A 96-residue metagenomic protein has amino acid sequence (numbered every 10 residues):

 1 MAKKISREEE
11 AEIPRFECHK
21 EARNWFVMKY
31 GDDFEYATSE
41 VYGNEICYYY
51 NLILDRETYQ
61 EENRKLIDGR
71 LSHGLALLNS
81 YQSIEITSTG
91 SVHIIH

Functional and structural regions predicted by a protein language model:
M1, A11, Y42, L66-D68 (+1 more regions): A signal for specific C-terminal beta-sheet/loop modules enriched in small/flexible residues with GP/PG/PP motifs
M1-E10, I46-Y50, S83-S91: Short aromatic-glycine-(Arg/Gly/Cys) micro-motifs in beta-strand/loop hairpins
R7, A11-E21: N-terminal export/targeting and maturation segments
E17-D33: A short, charged, amphipathic alpha-helix used as a generic interaction element across diverse proteins
N24-V27, D55-G69: Generic detector of solvent-exposed, compositionally biased contiguous segments
M28-S39, L78-Q82: Short small/polar-residue motifs
Y36-Y59: Short, structured protein-protein interaction patches enriched in aromatics and acidic/basic residues, typified by
E61-H96: Detector for the mature cores of small, proteolytically processed and post-translationally modified peptide effectors
